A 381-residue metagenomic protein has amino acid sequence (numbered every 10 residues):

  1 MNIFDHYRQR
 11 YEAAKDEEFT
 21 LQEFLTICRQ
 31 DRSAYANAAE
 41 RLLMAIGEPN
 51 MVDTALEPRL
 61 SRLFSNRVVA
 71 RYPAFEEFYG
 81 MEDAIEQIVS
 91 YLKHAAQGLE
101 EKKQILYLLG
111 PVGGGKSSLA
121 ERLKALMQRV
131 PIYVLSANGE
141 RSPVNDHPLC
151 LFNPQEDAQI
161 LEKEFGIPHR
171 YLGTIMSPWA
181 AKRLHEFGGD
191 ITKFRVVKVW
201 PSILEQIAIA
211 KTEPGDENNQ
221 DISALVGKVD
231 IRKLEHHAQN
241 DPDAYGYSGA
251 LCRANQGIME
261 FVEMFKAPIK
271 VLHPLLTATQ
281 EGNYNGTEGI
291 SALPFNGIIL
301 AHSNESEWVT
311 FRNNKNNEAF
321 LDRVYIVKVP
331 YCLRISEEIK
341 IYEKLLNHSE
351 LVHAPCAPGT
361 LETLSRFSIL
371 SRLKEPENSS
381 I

Functional and structural regions predicted by a protein language model:
M1-V52, G113: N-terminal accessory segments that target, anchor, or regulate ATP-driven/P-loop NTPase machines and associated
A34-I381: Conserved ASCE/P-loop NTPase catalytic core
